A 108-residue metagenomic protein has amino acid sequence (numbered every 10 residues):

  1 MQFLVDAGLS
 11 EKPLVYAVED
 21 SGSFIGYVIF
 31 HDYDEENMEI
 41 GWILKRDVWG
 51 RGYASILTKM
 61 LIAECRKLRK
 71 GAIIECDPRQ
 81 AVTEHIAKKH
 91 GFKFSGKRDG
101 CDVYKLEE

Functional and structural regions predicted by a protein language model:
M1-D47, A63-E64, L68-G71, E75 (+2 more regions): GNAT-family acyltransferases
E39, G52, V82: Residues that form or flank phosphate/diphosphate-binding pockets in enzymes that use nucleotide phosphates
V48, G52-L61: Conserved acetyl-CoA pyrophosphate-binding loop and the N-cap/start of the following alpha-helix in GNAT-like
S55, R79-S95: Conserved active-site alpha-helix within GNAT-family acetyltransferase domains
